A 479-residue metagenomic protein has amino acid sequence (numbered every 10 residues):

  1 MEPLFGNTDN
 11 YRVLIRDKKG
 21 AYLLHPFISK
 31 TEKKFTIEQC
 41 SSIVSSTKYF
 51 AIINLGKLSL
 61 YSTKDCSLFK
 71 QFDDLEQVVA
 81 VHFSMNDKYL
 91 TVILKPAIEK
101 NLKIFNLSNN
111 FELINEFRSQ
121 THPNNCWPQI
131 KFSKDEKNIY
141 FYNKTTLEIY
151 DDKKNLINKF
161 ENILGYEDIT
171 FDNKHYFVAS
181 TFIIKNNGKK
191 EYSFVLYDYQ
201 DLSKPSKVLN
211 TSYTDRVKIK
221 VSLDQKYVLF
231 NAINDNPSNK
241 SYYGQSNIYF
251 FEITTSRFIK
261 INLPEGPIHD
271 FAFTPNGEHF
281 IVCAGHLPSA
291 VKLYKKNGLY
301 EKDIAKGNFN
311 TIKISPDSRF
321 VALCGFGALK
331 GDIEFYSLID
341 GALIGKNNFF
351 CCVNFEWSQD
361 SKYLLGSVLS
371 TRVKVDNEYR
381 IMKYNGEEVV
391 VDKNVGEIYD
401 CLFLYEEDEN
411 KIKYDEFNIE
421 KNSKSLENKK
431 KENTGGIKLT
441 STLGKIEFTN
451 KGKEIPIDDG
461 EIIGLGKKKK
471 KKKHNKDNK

Functional and structural regions predicted by a protein language model:
P3-N10, S41-Y49, A80-Y89, Q129-N138 (+6 more regions): Blade-terminus and WD-like Trp-Asp/Gly-His loop motifs, strongest in beta-propeller folds
I15, I52, V92, F141 (+5 more regions): Residue position within the beta-strands of beta-propeller blades
S29-F35, S67-F72, E112-Q120, N155-F160 (+5 more regions): A short beta-strand motif characteristic of beta-propeller blades
F105-N106, Y192-Y199, G244-T254, S337 (+1 more regions): Beta-propeller blade signature
T181-G188, N231-Q245, S367-N377: Short, conserved, GDST-rich strand-edge loop motifs in beta-rich repeat architectures
T211-D317: Beta-propeller domains
G307-N310, A342-E356, E388-L402: Conserved blade-ending motifs and adjacent loop-strand segments that build the rim/top face of beta-propeller domains
V375-K479: Terminal intrinsically disordered, low-complexity extensions flanking WD-repeat/beta-propeller proteins
